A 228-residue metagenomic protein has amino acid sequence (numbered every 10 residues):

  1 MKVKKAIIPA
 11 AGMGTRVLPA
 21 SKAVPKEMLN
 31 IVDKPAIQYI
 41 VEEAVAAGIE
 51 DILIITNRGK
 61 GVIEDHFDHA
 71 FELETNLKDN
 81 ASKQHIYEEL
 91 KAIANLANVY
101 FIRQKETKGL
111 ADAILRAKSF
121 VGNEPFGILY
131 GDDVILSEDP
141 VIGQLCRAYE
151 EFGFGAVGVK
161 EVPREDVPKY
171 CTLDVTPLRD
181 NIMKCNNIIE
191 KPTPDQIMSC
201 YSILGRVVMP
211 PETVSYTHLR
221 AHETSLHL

Functional and structural regions predicted by a protein language model:
K2-K78, S82, P140-Q144: N-terminal glycine-rich phosphate-binding loop and ensuing alpha1 helix
L73-T75, Q84-P177, H218: Conserved beta-loop-beta/alpha segment of the NTase-like Rossmann-fold superfamily that binds/positions NTPs
R179-I197: A short, charged helix-loop
S202-L204: A conserved catalytic-core signature of glycosyltransferases
R206-S215: Conserved nucleotide-sugar donor-binding and metal-coordinating catalytic region shared by glycosyltransferases
T217-T224: Conserved small/polar residues in nucleotide/adenosyl-binding loops
